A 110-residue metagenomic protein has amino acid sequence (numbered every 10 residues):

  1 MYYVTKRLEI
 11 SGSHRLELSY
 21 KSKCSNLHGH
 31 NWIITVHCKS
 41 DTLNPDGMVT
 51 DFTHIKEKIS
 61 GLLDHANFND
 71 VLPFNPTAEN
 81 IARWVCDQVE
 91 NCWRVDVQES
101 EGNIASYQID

Functional and structural regions predicted by a protein language model:
M1-D110: Charge-rich, low-complexity N-terminal segments
